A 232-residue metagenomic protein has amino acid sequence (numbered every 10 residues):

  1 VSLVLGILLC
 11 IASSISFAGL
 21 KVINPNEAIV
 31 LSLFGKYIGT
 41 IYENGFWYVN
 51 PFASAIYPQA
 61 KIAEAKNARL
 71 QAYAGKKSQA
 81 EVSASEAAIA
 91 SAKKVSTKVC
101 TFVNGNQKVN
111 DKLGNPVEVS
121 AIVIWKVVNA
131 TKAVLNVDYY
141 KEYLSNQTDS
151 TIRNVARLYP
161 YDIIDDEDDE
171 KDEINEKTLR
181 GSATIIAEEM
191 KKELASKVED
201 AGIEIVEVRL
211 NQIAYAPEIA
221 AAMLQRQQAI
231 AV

Functional and structural regions predicted by a protein language model:
V1-C10: Hydrophobic alpha-helical transmembrane segments
L9-S13, T101-N104: Short Pro/Gly-enriched beta-strand edge/turn motifs at strand-loop
S14-E27: Aromatic-capped interface at the extracytoplasmic side of an N-terminal signal-anchor transmembrane helix
N24-N26, L33, K112-L113: Short, well-ordered loop/turn elements at secondary-structure boundaries
A28-P51: Membrane-cytosol interface motif
F34, E43-G45, V137-K141, Q212 (+1 more regions): A short beta-strand motif that forms part of the nucleic acid-binding face of small beta-barrel RNA-binding folds
A53-Q212: Amphipathic, interface-forming alpha-helical segments with heptad-repeat character
E193, I213-V232: Long, charge-rich amphipathic alpha-helical coiled-coil "stalk/tentacle" segments that mediate oligomerization
